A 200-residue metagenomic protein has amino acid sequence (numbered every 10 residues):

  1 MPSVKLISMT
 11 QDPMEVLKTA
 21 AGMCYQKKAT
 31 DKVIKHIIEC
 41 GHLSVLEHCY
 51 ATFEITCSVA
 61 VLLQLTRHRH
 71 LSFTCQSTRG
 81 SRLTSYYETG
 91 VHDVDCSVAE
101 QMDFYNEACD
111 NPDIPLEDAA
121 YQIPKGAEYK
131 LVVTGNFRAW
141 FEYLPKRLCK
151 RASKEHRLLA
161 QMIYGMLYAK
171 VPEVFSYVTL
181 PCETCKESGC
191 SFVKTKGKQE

Functional and structural regions predicted by a protein language model:
M1-E200: Family-specific signature for flavin-dependent thymidylate synthase
